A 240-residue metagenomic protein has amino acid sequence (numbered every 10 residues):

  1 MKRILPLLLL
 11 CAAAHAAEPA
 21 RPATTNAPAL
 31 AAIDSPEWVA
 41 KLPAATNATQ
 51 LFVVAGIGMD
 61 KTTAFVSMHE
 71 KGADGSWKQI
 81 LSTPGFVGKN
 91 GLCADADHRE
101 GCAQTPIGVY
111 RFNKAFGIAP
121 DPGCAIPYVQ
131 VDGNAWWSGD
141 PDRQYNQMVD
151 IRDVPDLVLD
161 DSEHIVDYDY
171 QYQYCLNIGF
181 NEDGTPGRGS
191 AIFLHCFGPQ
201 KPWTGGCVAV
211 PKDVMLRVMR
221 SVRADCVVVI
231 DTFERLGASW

Functional and structural regions predicted by a protein language model:
M1-L7: Sec-dependent signal peptide recognition, specifically the positively charged N-region followed immediately by
L7-A17: Hydrophobic h-region of N-terminal signal peptides that target proteins for export in Gram-negative bacteria
R21-T204, D213-C226, I230-W240: Cell wall/extracellular polymer interaction/catalysis modules
C207: Short cysteine clusters
V210: A conserved hydrophobic position in a structured secondary element of the catalytic/binding core that shapes
